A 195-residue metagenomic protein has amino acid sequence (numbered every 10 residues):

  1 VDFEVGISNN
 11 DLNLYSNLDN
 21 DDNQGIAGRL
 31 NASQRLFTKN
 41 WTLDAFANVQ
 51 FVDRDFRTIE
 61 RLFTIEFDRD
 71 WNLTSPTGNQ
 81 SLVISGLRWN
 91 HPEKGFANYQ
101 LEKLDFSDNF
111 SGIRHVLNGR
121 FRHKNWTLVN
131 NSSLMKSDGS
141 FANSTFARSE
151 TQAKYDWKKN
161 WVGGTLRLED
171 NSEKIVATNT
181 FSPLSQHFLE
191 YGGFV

Functional and structural regions predicted by a protein language model:
V1-V195: Gram-negative and organellar
